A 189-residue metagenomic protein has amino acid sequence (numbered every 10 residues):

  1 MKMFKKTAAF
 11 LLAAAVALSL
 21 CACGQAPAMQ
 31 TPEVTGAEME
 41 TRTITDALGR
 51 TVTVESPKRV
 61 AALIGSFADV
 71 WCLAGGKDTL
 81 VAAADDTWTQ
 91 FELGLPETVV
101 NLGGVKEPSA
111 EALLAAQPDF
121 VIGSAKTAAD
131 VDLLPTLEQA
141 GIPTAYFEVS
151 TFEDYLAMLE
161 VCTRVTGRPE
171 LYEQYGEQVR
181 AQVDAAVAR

Functional and structural regions predicted by a protein language model:
K2, L12, A22-D69, E170-R189: Bacterial Sec-exported substrate-binding components of ABC uptake systems
T7-V16: Sec-dependent N-terminal signal peptides
M39, A47, E55-K58, G75 (+6 more regions): Extracytoplasmic
T43, T79, T98-V100, P135 (+1 more regions): Conserved beta-strand segments of alpha/beta enzyme cores
D46-A47, A83, L102, F147: Conserved beta-strand termini and adjacent loop/short-helix elements that scaffold enzyme active sites in alpha/beta
R59-L63, C72, V105-A110, A125-A129 (+2 more regions): Extracytoplasmic/periplasmic, Sec-exported soluble proteins
A62-A116, F120-T127: A short, structured surface patch at a secondary-structure boundary
D132-R189: Extracytoplasmic substrate-binding proteins
